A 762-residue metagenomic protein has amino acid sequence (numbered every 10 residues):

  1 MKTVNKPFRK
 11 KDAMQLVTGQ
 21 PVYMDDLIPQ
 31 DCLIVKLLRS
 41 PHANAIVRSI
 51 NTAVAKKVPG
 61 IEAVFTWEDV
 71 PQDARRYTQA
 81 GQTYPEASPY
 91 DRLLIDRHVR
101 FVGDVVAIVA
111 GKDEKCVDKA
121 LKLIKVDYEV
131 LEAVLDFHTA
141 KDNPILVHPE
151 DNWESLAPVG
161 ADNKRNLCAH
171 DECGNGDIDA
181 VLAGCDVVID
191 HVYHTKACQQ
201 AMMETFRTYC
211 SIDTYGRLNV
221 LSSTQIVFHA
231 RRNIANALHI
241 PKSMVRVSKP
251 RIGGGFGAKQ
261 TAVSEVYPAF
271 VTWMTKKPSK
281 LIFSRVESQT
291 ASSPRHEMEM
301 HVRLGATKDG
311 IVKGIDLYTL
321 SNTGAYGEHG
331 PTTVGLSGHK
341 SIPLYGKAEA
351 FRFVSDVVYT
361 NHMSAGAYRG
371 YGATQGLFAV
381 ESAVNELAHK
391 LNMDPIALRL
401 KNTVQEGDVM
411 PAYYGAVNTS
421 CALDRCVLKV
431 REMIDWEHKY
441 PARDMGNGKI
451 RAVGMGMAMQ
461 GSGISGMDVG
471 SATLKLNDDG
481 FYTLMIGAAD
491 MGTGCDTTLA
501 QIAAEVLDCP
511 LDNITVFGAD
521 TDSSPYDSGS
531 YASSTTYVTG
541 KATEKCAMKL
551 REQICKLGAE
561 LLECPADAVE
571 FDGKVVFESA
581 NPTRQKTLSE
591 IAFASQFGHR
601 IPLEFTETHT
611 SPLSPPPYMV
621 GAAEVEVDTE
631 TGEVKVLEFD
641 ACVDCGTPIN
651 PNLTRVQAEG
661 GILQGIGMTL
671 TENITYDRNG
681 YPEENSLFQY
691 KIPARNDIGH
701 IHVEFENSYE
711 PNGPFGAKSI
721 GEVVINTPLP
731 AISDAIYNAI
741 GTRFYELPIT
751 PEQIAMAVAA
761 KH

Functional and structural regions predicted by a protein language model:
M1-G160: Flexible, low-hydrophobicity surface segments
K6, D12-Q15, Q82-P85, A161-T208 (+5 more regions): Glycine-rich loop/linker segments at domain edges
W67-E68, H239-M244, M274-S279, K308 (+2 more regions): C-terminal catalytic domains of large/alpha subunits in multi-subunit enzymes
A74-Q79, A120-L123, S222, R231-N233 (+11 more regions): Short acidic, glycine/serine/threonine-rich loops at helix termini
P85, R97-H98, P241-K249, W273-S284 (+1 more regions): Conserved catalytic cysteine-centered active-site region of acyl-thioester-dependent Claisen-condensing enzymes
V147-L238, T403-F481, P612, E683-D697 (+1 more regions): Helix-loop-helix junctions that connect adjacent transmembrane helices in secondary transporters/permeases, recognized
R232, G253-K276, K280-L281, C495-A503: Thiamine diphosphate
S462-S524, T539: Catalytic phosphate/nucleotide-handling subdomain of diverse soluble enzymes
